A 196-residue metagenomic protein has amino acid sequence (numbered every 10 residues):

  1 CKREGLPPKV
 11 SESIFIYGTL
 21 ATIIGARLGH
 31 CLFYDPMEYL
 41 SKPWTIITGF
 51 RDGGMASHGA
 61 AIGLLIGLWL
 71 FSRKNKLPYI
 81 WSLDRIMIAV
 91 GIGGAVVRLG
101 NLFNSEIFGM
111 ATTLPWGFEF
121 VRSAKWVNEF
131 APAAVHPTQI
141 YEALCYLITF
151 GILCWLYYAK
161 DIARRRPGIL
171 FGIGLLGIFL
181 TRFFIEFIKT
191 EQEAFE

Functional and structural regions predicted by a protein language model:
C1-E196: Hydrophobic, membrane-interfacing alpha helices
